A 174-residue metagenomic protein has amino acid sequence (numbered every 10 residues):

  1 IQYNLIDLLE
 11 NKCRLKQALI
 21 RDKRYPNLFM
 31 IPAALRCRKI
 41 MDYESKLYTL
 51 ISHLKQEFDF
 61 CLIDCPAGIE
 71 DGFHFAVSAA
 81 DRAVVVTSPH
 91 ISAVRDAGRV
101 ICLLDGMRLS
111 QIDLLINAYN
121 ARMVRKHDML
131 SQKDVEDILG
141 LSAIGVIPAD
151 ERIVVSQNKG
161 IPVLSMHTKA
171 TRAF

Functional and structural regions predicted by a protein language model:
I1-Q56, V155-L164: P-loop/Walker-type NTP enzyme "switch/lid" segment
I1-Y3, L103-L104, L130-D134, I161-S165: Short, hinge-like loop/turn segments at secondary-structure boundaries
L5, H90, H167: Flexible, glycine- and charge-enriched loops at secondary-structure boundaries
S45-T49, H53-A149, V155: Conserved catalytic-core segment of NTP-binding enzymes
S142, R152, I161, R172: P-loop NTP-binding site
H167-F174: Histidine-centered active-site loop/cap adjacent to the catalytic His in serine esterases/O-acetyl transfer systems
